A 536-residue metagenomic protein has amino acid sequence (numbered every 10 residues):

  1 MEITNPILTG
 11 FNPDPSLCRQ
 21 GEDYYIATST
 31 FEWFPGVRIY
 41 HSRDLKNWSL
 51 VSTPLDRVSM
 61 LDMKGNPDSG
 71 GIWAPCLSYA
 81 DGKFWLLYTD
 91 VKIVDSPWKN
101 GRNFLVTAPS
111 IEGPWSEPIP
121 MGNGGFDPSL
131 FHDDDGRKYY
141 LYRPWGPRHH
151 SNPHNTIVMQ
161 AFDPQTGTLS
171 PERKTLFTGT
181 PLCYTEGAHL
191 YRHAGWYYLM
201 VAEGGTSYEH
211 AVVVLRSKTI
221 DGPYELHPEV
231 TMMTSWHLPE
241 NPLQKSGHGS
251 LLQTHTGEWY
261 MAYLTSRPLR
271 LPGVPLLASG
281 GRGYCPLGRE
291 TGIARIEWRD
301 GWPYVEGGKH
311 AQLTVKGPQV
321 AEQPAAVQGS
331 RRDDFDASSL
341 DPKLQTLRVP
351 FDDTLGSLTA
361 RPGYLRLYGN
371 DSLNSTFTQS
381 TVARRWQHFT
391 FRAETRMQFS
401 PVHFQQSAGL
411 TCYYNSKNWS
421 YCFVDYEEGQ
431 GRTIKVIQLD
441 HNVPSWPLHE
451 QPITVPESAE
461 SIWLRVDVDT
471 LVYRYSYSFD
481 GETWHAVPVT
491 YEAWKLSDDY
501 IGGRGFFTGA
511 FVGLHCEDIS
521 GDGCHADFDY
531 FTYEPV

Functional and structural regions predicted by a protein language model:
M1-V536: Carbohydrate-active catalytic/glycan-binding domains of CAZyme proteins, especially the secreted or lumenal ectodomains
